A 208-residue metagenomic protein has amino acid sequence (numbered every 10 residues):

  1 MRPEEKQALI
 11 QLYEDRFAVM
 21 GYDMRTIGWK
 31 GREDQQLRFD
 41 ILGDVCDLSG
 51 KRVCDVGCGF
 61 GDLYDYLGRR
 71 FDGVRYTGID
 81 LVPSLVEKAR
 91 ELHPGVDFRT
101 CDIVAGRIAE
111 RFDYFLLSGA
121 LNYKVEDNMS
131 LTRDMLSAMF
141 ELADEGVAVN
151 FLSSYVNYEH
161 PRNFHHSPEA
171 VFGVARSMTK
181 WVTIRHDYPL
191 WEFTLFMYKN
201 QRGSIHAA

Functional and structural regions predicted by a protein language model:
M1-D23: N-terminal, positively charged/glycine-rich alpha-helical extensions of SAM-dependent methyltransferases
R32-S49: Conserved alpha-helix/loop element of class I SAM-dependent methyltransferases that forms part of the SAM/SAH-binding
C54, F60-A105: Class I SAM-dependent methyltransferase SAM/SAH-binding core
R107-Y114: A short acidic, Gly/Pro-enriched loop at the edge of an enzyme's catalytic core that lines a small-molecule cofactor
Y114-M129: A short SAM/SAH-binding and catalytic strip from SAM-dependent methyltransferases
R133-E145: A short glycine-rich, Lys/Arg-flanked "PGG" loop and its adjoining helix->strand segment in the class I
A143-S153: Conserved beta-strand signature within the Rossmann-like core of class I S-adenosyl-L-methionine
E159-A208: Class I S-adenosyl-L-methionine
